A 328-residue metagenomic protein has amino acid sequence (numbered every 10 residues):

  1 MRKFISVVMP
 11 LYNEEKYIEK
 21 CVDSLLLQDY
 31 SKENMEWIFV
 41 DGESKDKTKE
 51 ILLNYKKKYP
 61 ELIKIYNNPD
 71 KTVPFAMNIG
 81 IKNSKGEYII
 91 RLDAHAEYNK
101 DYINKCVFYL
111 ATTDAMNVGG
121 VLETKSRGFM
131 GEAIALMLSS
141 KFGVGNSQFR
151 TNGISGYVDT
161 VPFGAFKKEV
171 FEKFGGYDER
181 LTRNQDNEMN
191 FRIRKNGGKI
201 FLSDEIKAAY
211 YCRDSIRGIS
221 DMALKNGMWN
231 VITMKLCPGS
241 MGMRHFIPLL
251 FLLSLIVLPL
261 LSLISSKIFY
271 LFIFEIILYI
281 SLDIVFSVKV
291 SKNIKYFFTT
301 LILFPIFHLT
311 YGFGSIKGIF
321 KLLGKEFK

Functional and structural regions predicted by a protein language model:
D23-N34: Short, acidic, metal-binding catalytic loop of nucleotide-sugar glycosyltransferases
D41-E50, D70, D93-E97: A conserved acidic beta->alpha catalytic loop
K47, A94-Y109, F191: Acidic donor-binding/catalytic loop of UDP-sugar-dependent glycosyltransferases, especially processive GT2
N68-S84, K105, Y157-P162: Glycine-rich, basic loop-to-helix element that forms the pyrophosphate-binding segment of sugar-nucleotide handling
I89: Short aromatic/hydrophobic "clamp" motif used to bind/position activated sugar donors
D101-E132, K207, Y211: Conserved donor NDP-sugar-binding/catalytic core segment of glycosyltransferases
D178-M241: Catalytic donor/gating beta->alpha subdomain of glycosyltransferases that bind UDP-sugars
F251-K325: Membrane-embedded multi-pass helical conduit in multi-pass membrane proteins, especially envelope-biosynthetic
